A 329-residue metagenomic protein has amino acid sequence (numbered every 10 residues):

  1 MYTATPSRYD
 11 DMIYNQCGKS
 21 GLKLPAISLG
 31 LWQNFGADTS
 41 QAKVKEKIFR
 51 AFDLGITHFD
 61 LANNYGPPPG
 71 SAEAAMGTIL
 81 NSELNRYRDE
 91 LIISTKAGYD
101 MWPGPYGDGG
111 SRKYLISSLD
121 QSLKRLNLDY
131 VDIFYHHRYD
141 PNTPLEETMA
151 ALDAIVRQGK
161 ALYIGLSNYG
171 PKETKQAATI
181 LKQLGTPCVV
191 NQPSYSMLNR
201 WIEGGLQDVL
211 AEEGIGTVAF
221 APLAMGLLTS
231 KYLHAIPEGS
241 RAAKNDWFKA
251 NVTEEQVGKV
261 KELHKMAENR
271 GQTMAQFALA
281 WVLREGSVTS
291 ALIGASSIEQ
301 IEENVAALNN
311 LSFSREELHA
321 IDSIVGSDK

Functional and structural regions predicted by a protein language model:
M1-L91: N-terminal binding-site loop/beta-alpha segment at the start of enzyme catalytic domains that lines or forms
Y2-D11, T143-D328: Beta/alpha (TIM)-barrel catalytic core signal, keyed to glycine-rich beta->alpha loops juxtaposed to Asp/Glu that bind
G18-G36, S94-G107, Y130, Y135: N-terminal small/glycine-rich loop or linker at the start of catalytic domains across soluble metabolic enzymes
P25-L29, F59-L61, L91-T95, F134-H136 (+4 more regions): Hydrophobic faces of well-ordered beta-strands that scaffold small-molecule active sites in alpha/beta enzyme cores
G36-S40, N64-A72, D140-P144, P171-K172 (+1 more regions): Acidic-and-aromatic substrate-binding clefts and catalytic sites of carbohydrate-active enzymes
D38-A51, G110-L126, T174-A178: Short, acidic/polar
T39-K43, S71, A75, Y106-Y114 (+2 more regions): Alpha-helix N-cap and loop-to-helix initiation/capping positions
L123-T143: Active-site groove signature of glycoside hydrolases
